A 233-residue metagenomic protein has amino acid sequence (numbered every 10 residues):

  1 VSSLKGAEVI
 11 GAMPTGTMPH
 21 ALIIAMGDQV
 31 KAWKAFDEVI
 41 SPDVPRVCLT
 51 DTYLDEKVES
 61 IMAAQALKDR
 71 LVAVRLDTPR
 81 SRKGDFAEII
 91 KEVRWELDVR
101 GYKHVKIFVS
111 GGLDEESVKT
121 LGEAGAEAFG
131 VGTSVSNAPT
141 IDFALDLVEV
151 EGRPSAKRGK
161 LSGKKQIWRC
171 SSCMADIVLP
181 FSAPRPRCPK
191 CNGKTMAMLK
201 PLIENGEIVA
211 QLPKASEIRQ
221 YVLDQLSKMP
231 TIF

Functional and structural regions predicted by a protein language model:
V1-R100, E115-T120: Buried, small/hydrophobic-residue-enriched core segments of structured protein domains
A12-G16, V44-C48, V72-A73, V105-I107 (+3 more regions): Structural motif
G84-V105, L113-F233: Gly/Ser/Thr/Ala-enriched C-terminal appendages of enzymes
